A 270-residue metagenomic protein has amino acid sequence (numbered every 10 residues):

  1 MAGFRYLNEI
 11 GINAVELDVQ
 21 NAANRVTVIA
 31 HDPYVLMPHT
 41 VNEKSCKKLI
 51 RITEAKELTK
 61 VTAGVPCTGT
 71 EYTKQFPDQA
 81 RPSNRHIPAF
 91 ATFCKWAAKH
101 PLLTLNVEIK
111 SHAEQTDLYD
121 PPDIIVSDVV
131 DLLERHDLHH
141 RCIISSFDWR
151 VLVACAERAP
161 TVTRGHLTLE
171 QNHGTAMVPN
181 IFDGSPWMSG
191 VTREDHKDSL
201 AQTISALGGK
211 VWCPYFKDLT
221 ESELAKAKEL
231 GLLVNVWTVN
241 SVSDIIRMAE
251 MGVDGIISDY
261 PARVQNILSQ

Functional and structural regions predicted by a protein language model:
M1-Q270: Phosphate-group recognition and catalysis centered on beta-loop-alpha active-site segments
